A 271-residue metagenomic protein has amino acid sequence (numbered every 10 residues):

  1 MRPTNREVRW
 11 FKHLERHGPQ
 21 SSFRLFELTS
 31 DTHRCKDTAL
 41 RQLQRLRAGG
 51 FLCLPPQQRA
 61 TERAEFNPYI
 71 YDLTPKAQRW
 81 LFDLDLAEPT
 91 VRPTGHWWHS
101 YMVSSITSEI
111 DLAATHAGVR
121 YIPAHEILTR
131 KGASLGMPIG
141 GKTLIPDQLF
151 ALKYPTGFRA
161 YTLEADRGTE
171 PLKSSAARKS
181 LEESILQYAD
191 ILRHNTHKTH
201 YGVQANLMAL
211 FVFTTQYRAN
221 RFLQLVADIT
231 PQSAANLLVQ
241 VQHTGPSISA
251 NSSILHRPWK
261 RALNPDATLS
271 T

Functional and structural regions predicted by a protein language model:
M1-V91: Nuclease-adjacent, charged terminal/linker segments that flank catalytic cores
V8-F11, P171-K179, L186, R193-T271: Non-catalytic C-terminal interaction segments of nucleic acid-processing enzymes
H17-S21, Q78, R167-E170, Q216-R218: Short, solvent-exposed loop/turn segments at secondary-structure junctions
L81-I122: Amphipathic alpha-helical dimerization/coiled-coil segments that flank or bridge DNA-binding/regulatory modules
S100, S104, S108, G157-Y161 (+2 more regions): Core beta-strand-centered patch of the WYL/Sm-like small regulatory domain
T107, H116, Y121, H125-G140 (+2 more regions): Hydrophobic/basic alpha-helical segments enriched in Actinobacteria
L112-G118, L152-P155, I191-V203: Alpha-helix termini
A117-T162, R167, A177-E183: Active-site metal-binding core of divalent-cation-utilizing nuclease and nuclease-like domains
